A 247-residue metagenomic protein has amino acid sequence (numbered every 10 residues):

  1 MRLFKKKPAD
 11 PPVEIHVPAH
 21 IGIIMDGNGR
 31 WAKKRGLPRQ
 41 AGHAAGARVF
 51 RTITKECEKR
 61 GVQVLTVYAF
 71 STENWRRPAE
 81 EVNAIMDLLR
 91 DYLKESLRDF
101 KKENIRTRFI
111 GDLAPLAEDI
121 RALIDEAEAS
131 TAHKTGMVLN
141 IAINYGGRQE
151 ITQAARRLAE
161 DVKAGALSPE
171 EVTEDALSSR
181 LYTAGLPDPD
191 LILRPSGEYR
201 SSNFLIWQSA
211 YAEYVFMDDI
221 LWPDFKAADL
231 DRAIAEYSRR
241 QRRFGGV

Functional and structural regions predicted by a protein language model:
M1-V247: Flexible, compositionally biased loop and terminal segments
